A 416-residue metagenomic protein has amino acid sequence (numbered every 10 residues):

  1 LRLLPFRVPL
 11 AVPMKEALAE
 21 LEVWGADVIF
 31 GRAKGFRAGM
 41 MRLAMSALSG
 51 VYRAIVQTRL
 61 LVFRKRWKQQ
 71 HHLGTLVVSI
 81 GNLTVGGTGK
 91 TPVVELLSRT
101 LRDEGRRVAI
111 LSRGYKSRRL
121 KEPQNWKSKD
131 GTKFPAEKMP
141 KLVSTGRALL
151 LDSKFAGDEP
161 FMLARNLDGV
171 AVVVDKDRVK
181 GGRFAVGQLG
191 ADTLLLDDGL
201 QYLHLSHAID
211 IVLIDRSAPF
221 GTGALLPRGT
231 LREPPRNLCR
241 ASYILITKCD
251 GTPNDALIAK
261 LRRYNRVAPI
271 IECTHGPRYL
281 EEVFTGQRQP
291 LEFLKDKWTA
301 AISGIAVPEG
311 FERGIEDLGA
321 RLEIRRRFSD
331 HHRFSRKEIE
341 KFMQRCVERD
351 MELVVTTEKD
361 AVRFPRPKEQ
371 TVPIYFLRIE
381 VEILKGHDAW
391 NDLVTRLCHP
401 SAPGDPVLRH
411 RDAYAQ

Functional and structural regions predicted by a protein language model:
L3-F6, L10-F30, G35, D103 (+1 more regions): ATP-dependent carboxylate-amine ligase
E16-L76: A transmembrane-helix-recognition feature enriched in membrane-embedded lipid enzymes and envelope glyco-/phospholipid
S46-S49, R53-I55, F184, T395 (+1 more regions): Compositional signal for N-terminal targeting/processing segments
L61-K129, P140-R147: Walker A (P-loop) phosphate-binding motif
L97, G182, F342: Aromatic/hydrophobic pocket-lining residues that form π-stacking "cages" and hydrophobic walls in ligand
R107, A171, D192, R321 (+1 more regions): Residue-level detector of anion-binding/catalytic polar loops
G114-N265, I270-E272, Y279: Phosphate/Mg2+-binding loops and adjacent switch elements in nucleotide/diphosphate-handling enzyme cores
